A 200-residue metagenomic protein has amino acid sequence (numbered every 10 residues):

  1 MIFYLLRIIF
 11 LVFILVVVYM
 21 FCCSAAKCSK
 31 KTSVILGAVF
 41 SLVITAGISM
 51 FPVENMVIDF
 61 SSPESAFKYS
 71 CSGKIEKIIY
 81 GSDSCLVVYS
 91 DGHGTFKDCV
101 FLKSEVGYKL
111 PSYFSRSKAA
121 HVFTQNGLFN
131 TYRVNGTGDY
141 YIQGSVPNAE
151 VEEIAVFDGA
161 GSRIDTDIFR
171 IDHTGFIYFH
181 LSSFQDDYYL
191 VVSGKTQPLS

Functional and structural regions predicted by a protein language model:
M1-C22: Membrane-embedded alpha-helical segments of integral membrane proteins
C23-I35: Membrane-interface helix-boundary motifs at transmembrane edges
T32-P52: Internal/C-terminal transmembrane anchor helices
T45-S115: N-terminal export/targeting and maturation segments
K103-N126, P198-S200: A short, surface-exposed interaction/processing loop segment used at functional sites
R116-Q143: Extracellular ectodomain segments of secreted/surface proteins
Q143-E150: Structural motif
E153-S200: Ser/Thr-rich low-complexity repeats and stalk/linker segments
